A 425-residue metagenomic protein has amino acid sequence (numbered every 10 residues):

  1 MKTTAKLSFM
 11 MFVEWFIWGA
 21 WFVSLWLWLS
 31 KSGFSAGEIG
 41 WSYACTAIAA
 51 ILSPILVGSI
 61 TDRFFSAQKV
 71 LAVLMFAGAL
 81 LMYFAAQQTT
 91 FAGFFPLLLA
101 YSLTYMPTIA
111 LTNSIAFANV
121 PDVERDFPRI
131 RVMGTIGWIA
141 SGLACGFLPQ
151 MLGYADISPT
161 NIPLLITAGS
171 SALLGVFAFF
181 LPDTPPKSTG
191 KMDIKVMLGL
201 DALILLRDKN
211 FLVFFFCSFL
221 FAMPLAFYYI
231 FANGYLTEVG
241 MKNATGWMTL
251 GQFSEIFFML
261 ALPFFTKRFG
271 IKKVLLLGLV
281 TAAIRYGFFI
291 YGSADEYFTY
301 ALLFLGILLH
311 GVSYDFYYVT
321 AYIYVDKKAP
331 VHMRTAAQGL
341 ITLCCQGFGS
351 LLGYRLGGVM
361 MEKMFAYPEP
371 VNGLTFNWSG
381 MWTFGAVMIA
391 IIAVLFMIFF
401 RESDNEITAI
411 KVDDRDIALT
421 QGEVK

Functional and structural regions predicted by a protein language model:
M1, L181-F216, D416-G422: Juxtamembrane intracellular "pre-TM" segments in multi-pass secondary transporters
M1-A47, N210-T249, Y318: Helix-loop boundary and gating motifs at the non-cytosolic
F12, L81-M82, F91-L111, I115 (+2 more regions): Hydrophobic core of transmembrane alpha-helices in multi-pass small-molecule transporters, especially MFS/SLC-type
F34-C45, R125-M133, S158-L165, T237-I256 (+2 more regions): Loop-to-transmembrane helix entry
L52-S66, P149-G153, F258-I271, M361: Helix-to-loop junctions at the C-terminal end of transmembrane segments in multipass secondary transporters
K69-Y83, K273-F288: Structural signature of the two symmetry-related core transmembrane helices
A85-A86, S171-P182, G347, F376-I417 (+1 more regions): Multi-pass alpha-helical transporter architecture, strongest for 12-TM Major Facilitator/SLC carriers used
F147-G169, V359-I389: A membrane-interface helix-boundary motif in multi-pass transporters
